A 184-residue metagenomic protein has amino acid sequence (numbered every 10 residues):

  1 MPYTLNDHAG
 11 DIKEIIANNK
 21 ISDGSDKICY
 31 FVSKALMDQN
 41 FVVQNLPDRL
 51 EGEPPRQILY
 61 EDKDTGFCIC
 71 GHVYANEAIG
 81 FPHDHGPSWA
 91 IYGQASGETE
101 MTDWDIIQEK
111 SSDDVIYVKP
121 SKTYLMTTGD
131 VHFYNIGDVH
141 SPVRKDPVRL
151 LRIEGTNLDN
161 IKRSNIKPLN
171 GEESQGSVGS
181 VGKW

Functional and structural regions predicted by a protein language model:
M1-F41: N-terminal leader/capping segments at the start of a protein or of a new domain
E51-N76: A short glycine-rich, His/Asp/Glu-containing loop-to-beta-strand
C70-H85, L125, N135-G137: Conserved short histidine dyad/triad with adjacent acidic residue
N76, P87-D105: Glycine- and acidic-residue-biased ligand/ion/polar-headgroup-sensing regions
G80-H83, M101-T102, Y134, V139-K145 (+1 more regions): Short beta-strand His + acidic residue motifs that chelate non-heme Fe in jelly-roll/DSBH and cupin folds
I91, I106-V139: Short acidic-glycine-tyrosine-enriched beta hairpin
I91-G93, P147-K162: A short hydrophobic beta-strand segment most commonly corresponding to one strand of the jelly-roll/cupin
K167-W184: Long hydrophobic alpha-helical segments typical of transmembrane helices together with their membrane-interfacial
